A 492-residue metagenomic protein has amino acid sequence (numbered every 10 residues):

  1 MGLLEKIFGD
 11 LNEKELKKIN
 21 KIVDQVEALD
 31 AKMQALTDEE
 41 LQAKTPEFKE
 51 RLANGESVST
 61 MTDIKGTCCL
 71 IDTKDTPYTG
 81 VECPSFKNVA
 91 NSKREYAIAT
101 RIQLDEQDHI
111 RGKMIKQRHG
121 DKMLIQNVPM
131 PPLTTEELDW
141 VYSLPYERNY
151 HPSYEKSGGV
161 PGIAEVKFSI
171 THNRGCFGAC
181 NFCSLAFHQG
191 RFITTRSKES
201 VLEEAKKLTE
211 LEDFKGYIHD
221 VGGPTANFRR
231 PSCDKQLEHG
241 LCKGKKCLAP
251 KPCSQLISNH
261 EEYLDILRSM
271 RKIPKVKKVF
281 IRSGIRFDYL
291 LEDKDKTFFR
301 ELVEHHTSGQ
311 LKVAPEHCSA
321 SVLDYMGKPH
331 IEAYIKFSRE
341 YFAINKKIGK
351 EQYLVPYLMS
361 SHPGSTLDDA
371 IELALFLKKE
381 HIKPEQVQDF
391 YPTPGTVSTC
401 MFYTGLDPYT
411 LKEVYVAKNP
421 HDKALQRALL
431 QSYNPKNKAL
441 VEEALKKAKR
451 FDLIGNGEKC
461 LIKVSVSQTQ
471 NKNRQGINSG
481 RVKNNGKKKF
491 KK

Functional and structural regions predicted by a protein language model:
M1-V58: Helicase-associated low-complexity/disordered flanking segments
E50-V166, P435, E442-T469: Flexible, acidic/Gly-rich N-terminal and inter-domain linker regions that tether and position cofactor-handling modules
V141, C176, C180, V201 (+3 more regions): Conserved, mostly hydrophobic/aromatic
S157-S184, Y217: N-terminal pre-triad scaffold of radical SAM enzymes
Q189-Y217: Conserved alpha-helical substructure of the radical SAM core
K207-V355, M359-P363: Conserved SAM/AdoMet-binding glycine-rich loop
H239, L461-K492: Acidic, low-complexity intrinsically disordered tails
T297-F298, H362-K379: Catalytic cores of alpha/beta
